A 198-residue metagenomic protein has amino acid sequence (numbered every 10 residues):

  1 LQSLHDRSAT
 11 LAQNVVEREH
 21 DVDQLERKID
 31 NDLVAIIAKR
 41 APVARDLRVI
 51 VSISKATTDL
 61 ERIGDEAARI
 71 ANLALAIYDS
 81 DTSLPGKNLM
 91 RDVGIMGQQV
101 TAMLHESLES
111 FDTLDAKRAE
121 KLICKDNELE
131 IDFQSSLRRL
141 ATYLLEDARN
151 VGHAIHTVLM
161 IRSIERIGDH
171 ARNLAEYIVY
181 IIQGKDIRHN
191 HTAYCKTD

Functional and structural regions predicted by a protein language model:
L1-D198: Cytosolic, long alpha-helical scaffolding segments
